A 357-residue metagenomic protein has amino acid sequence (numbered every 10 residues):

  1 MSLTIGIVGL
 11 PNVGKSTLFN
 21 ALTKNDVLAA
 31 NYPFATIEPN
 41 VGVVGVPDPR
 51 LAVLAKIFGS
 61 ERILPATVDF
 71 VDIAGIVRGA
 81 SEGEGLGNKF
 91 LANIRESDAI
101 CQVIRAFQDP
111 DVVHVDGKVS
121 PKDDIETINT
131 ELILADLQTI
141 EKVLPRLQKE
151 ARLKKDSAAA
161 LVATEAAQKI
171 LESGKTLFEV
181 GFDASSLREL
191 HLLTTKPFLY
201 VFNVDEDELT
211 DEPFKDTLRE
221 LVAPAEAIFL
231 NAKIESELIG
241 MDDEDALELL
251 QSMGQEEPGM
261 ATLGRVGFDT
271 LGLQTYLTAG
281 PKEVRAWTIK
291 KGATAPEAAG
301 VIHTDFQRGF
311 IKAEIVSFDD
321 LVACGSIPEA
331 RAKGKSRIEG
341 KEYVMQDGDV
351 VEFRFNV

Functional and structural regions predicted by a protein language model:
M1-E84, N88-D111: Conserved G1/Walker A P-loop phosphate-binding module
S2-V8, V13, F19, R146-V344 (+1 more regions): C-terminal-of-GTPase-core extension/linker across diverse P-loop GTPases
L22-Y32, P39-V41, V46-P49, V53 (+15 more regions): Residue-level signal for pocket-adjacent positions within structured domains
K24, K56, A92, E96 (+5 more regions): Short, intrinsically disordered, mixed-charge
F34, D48-L51, L64-F70, E84-S97 (+8 more regions): Amphipathic alpha-helical transducer elements in NTP-driven molecular machines
T36, L86-G87, G117-S120, D216-R219: Glycine-rich, phosphate-binding/catalytic loops in enzymes
G42-P47, A74-E84, R95-S157, I170-F182 (+1 more regions): Conserved Switch II/interswitch segment of TRAFAC-class P-loop GTPases
E96, Q346-D347: Short, flexible surface segments
